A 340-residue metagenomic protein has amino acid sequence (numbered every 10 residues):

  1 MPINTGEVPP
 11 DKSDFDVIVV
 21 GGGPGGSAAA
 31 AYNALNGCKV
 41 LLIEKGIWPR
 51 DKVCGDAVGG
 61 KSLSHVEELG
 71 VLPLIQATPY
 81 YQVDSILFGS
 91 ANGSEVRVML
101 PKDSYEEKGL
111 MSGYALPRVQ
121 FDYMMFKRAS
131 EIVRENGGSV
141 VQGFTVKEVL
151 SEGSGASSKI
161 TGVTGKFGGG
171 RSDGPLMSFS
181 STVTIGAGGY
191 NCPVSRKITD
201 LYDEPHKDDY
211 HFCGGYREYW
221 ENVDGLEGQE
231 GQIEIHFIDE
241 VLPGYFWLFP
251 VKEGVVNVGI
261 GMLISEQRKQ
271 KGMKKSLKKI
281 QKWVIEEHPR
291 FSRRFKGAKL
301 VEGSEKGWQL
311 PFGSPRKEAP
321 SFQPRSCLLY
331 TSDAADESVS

Functional and structural regions predicted by a protein language model:
M1-V17, L35-N36: Extreme N-terminal leader/targeting segments of oxidoreductases
V17-L41: N-terminal Rossmann-like FAD-binding beta1-loop-alpha1 element of flavoenzymes
G25, W48, N191: Conserved Rossmann-like nucleotide-cofactor binding loop
L35-C54: Glycine-rich FAD pyrophosphate-binding loop
V53-A91: N-terminal FAD cofactor-binding segment of flavoenzymes
E106-K127, K271-G272: Short beta-strand to alpha-helix junction loop
R128-E287: Predominantly flavin-linked oxidoreductase catalytic cores and closely associated redox partners
I264-S332, S340: FAD/FMN-dependent oxidoreductases across multiple families
